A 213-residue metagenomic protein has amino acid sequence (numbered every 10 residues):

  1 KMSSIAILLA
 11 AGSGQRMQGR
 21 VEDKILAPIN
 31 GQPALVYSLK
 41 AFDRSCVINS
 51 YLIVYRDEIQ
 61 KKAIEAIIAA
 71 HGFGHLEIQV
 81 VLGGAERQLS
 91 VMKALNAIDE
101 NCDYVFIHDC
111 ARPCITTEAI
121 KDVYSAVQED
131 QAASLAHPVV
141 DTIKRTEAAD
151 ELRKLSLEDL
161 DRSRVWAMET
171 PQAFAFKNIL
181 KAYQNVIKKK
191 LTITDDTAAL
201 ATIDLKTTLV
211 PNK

Functional and structural regions predicted by a protein language model:
S3-E58: N-terminal glycine-rich phosphate-binding loop and ensuing alpha1 helix
S4, E77-Q79, V165: Short, conserved active-site loop motifs that form the nucleotide-linked donor/cofactor pocket
A6-L8, L52-I53, I107, A132-L135 (+1 more regions): Structural beta-sheet core signal
L8, L35, A94, H108-D109 (+2 more regions): Residue-level signal for inorganic ion chemistry
V36-C102, I187-K189: Conserved N-terminal catalytic core of the sugar/cofactor nucleotidyltransferase
N101-R112: Short beta-strand-to-loop acidic/aromatic patch adjacent to the donor-nucleotide binding site
I115-T208: Conserved core of the sugar-phosphate nucleotidyltransferase
N212-K213: Active-site donor/metal-binding and catalytic loop motifs of nucleotide-sugar-dependent glycosylation enzymes
